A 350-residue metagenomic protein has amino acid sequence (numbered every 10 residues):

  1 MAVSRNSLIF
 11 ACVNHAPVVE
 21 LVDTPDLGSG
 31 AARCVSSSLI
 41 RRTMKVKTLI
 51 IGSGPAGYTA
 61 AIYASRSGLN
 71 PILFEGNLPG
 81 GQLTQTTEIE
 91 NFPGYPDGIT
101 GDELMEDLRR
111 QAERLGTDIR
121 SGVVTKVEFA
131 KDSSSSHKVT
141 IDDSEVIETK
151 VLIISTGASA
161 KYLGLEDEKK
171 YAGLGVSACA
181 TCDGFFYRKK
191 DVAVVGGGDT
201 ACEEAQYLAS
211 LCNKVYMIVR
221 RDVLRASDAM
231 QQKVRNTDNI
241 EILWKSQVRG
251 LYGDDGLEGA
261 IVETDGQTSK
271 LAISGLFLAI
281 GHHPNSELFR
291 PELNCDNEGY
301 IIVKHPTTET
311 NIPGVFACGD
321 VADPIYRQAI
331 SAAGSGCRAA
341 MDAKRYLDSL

Functional and structural regions predicted by a protein language model:
N6, C12, E20, V35-S37 (+1 more regions): Short, positively charged low-complexity motifs
K45-K47, S121, R188-K190, K245 (+1 more regions): Phosphate-coordination loops involved in phosphoryl transfer and adenosine-cofactor binding
V46-L115, K190, C202-D228, D296: Beta1-alpha1 glycine-rich phosphate/pyrophosphate-binding loop at the start of Rossmann-like nucleotide-binding domains
G54-P55, L78, A158-A160, D199-T200 (+1 more regions): Residue-level detector of alpha-helix initiation sites
A112-I141, V146-T149, S210-H305, R345-S349: A Rossmann-like FAD-binding core segment of flavoenzymes
I119-K131, S136-D143, T149-F185: Glycine/small-residue-rich loop that forms an oxyanion/phosphate-binding "nest" at active or ligand-binding sites
S159, G164, K169-F186, I280-Y326 (+2 more regions): FAD-site-proximal beta/loop scaffold in flavoenzymes
